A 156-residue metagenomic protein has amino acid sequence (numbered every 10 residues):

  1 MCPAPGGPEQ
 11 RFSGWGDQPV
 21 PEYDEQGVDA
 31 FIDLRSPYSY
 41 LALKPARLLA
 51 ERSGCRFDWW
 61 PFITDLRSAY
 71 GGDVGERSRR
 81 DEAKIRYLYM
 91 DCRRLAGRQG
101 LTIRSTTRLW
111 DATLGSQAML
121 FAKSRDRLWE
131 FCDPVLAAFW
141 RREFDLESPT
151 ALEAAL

Functional and structural regions predicted by a protein language model:
P21-D24, A112: Short, flexible hinge/linker loops that cap or flank conserved catalytic cores
Y23-Q26, S53: Residue-level preference for short coil/turn positions at secondary-structure junctions
E25-L34: Short active-site neighborhood of thiol/selenol oxidoreductases, capturing the structured segment around
L34, Y40-R142: Structural alpha/beta surface segment adjacent to cysteine/selenocysteine redox centers across thiol/disulfide enzymes
V135-L156: Histidine/lysine/aspartate-rich catalytic loop segments that bind and position anionic ligands
